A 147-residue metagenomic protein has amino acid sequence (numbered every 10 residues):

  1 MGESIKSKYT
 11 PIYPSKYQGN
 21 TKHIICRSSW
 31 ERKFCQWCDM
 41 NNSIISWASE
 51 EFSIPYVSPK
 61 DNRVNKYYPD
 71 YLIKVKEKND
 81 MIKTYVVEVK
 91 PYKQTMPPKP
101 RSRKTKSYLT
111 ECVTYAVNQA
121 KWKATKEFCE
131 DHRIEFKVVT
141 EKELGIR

Functional and structural regions predicted by a protein language model:
M1-R147: Electrostatic, structured charged patches in enzyme active sites and in nucleic-acid/phosphate-binding
